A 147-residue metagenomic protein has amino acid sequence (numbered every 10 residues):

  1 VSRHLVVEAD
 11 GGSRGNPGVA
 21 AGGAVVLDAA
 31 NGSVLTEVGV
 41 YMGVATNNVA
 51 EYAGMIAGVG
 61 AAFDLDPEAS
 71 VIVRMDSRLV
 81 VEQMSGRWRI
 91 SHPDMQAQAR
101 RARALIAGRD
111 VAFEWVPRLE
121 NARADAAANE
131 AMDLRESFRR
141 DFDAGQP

Functional and structural regions predicted by a protein language model:
V1-L5, N31-E37, Y41, F63 (+4 more regions): Intrinsically disordered, low-complexity regions
V1-V49, A53, G60-D64: RNase H-like nuclease fold core
G12-G18, I56-F138: RNase H catalytic domain
